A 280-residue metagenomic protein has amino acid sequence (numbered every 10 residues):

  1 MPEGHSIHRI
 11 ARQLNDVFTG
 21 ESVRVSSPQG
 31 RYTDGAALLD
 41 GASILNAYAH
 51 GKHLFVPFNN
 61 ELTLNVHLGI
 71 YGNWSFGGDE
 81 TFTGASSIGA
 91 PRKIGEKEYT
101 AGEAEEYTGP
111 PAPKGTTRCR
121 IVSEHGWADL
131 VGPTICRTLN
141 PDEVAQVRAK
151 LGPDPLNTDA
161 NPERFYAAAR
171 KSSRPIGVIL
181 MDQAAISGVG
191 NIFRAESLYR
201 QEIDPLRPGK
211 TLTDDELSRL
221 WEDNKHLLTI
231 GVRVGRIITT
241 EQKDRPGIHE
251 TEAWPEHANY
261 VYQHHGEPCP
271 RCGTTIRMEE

Functional and structural regions predicted by a protein language model:
M1-E280: Structured catalytic/nucleic-acid-binding cores of DNA maintenance enzymes
